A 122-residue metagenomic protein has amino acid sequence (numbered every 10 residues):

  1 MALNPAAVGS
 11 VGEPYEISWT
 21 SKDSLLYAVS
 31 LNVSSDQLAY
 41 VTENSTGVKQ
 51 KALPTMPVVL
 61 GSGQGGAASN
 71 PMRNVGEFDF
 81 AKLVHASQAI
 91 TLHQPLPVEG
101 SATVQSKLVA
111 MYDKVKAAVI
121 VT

Functional and structural regions predicted by a protein language model:
M1-S101: Hydrophobic, proline/glycine-rich low-complexity stretches
H93-T122: Hydrophobic alpha-helical segments and helix pairs
